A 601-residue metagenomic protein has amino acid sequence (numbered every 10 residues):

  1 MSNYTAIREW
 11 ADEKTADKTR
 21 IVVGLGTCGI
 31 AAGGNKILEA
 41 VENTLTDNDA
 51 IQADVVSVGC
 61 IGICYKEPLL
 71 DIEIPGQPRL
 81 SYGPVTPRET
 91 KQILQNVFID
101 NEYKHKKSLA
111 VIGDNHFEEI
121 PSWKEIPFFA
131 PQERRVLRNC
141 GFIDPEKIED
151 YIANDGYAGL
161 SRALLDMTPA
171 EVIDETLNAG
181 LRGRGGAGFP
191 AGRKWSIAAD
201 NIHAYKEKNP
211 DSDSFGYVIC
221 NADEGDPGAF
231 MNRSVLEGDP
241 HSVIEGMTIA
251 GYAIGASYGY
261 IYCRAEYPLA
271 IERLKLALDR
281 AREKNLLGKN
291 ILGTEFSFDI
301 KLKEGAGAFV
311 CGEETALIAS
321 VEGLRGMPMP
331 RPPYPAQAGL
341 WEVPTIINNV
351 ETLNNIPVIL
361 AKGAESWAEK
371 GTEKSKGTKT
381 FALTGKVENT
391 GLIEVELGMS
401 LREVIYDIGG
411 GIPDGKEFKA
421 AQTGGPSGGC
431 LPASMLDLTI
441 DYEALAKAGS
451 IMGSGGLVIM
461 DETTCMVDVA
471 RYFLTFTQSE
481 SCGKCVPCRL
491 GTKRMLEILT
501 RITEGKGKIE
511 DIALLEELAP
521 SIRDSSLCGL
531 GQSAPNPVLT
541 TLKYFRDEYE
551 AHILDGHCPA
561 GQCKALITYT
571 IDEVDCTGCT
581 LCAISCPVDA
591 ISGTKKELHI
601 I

Functional and structural regions predicted by a protein language model:
M1-K18, N35-S57, I74-L109, A153 (+12 more regions): Ferredoxin-type iron-sulfur electron-transfer modules in oxidoreductases and energy-metabolism complexes
L25-G33, T176-A198, G307-A319, G323-R325 (+2 more regions): Conserved phosphate/anionic-ligand binding catalytic regions in large, soluble enzymes, centered on
S108-N178, N348-G363: Flexible inter-domain linker/hinge segments
Q132, I271-L397, G409: Hydrophobic alpha-helical positions that pack around
I143, I148-A158, C220-N232, P335-L340 (+2 more regions): Gly-rich Lys/Arg/Thr-decorated short loops/hinges at beta-loop-alpha junctions or inter-strand turns that position
S161-D211, A368-E369, K374, A382 (+4 more regions): Accessory "access/gating" subregions that flank catalytic or transport cores
G246-T248, E396-P413: Short amphipathic, charge-patterned alpha-helical segments
S375-N389, V395-L397, P559-K596, I600: C-terminal accessory/binding modules appended to enzymatic or scaffolding proteins
